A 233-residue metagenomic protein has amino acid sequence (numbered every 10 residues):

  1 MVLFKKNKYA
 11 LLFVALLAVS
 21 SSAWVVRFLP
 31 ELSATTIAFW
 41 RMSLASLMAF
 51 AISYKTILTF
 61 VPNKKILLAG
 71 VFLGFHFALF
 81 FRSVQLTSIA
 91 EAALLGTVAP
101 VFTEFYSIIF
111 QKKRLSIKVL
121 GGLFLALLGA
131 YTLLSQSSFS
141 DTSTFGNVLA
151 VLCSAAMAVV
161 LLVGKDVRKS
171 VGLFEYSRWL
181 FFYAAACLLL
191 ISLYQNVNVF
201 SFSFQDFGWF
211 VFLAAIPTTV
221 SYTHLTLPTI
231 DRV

Functional and structural regions predicted by a protein language model:
M1-F39, L68-V71, L79, S140-D166: Glycine-/small-residue-enriched transmembrane alpha-helix faces in small-molecule transporters and effluxers
N7-L17, Y54-R82, F145-C153, F200-V220: Loop-to-transmembrane-helix transition segments
L16, A45-A49, T103-F105, I109 (+2 more regions): Transmembrane alpha-helical segments that form core, pore/gating elements of small-molecule transporters/exporters
V25-E31, L134-S143, Y194-W209: Membrane-interface helix termini and inter-helical loops of multi-pass transporters
T36-A38, M42-L47, F81-R114, C153: Specific alpha-helical transmembrane segments that line the substrate/conduction pathway and gating interfaces
A49, L73, L115-S135, S154 (+1 more regions): Hydrophobic transmembrane alpha-helices of multi-pass small-molecule transport proteins
F60-I66, A93-G96, I109-T132, S143-N147 (+2 more regions): Loop-to-transmembrane alpha-helix entry segments
T223-T229: Conserved small/polar residues in nucleotide/adenosyl-binding loops
